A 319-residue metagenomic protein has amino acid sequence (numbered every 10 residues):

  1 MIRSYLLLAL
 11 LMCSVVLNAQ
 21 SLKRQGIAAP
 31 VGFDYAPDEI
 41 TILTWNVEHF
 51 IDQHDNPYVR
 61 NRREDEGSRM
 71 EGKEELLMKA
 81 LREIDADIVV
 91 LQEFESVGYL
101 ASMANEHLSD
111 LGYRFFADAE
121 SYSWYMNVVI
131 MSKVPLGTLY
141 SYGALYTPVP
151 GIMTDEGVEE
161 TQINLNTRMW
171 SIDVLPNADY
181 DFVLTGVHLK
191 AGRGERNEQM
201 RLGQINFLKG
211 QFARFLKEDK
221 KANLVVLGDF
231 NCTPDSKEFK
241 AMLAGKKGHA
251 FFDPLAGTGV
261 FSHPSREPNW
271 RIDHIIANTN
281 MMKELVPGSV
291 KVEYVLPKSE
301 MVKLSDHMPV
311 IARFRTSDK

Functional and structural regions predicted by a protein language model:
M1-S21: Bacterial Sec-dependent N-terminal signal peptides
L17-E106, D110, A117-Y125, I205-N206 (+2 more regions): N-terminal, active-site-proximal structural segment of metallo-dependent hydrolase catalytic domains
Q20-G32, L202, G210-L224, C232-K319: Metal-dependent phosphoester-hydrolase catalytic domains
A29-G32, R62-M70, A80, D85-L91 (+7 more regions): Second-shell loop/turn segments in exported
V47, F94, V134, V187-L189 (+2 more regions): Active-site metal-binding loops of divalent metal-dependent hydrolases
N56, V174-I205, G210: Metal-dependent phosphoester/phosphodiester hydrolase catalytic core
F94-D181: Structured beta-strand-rich core segments of catalytic domains in phosphoester-bond hydrolases
S96-G98, S123-Y125, G192-G194, N231-K237 (+2 more regions): Active-site environment of divalent metal-dependent phosphoester hydrolases
